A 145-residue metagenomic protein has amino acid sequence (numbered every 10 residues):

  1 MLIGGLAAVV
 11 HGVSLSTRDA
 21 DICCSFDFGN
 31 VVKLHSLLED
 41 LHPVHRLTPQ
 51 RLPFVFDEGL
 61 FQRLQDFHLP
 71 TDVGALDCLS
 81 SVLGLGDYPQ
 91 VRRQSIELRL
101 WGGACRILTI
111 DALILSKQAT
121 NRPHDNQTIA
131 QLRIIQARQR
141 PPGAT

Functional and structural regions predicted by a protein language model:
M1-T145: Compositionally biased terminal segments of proteins
